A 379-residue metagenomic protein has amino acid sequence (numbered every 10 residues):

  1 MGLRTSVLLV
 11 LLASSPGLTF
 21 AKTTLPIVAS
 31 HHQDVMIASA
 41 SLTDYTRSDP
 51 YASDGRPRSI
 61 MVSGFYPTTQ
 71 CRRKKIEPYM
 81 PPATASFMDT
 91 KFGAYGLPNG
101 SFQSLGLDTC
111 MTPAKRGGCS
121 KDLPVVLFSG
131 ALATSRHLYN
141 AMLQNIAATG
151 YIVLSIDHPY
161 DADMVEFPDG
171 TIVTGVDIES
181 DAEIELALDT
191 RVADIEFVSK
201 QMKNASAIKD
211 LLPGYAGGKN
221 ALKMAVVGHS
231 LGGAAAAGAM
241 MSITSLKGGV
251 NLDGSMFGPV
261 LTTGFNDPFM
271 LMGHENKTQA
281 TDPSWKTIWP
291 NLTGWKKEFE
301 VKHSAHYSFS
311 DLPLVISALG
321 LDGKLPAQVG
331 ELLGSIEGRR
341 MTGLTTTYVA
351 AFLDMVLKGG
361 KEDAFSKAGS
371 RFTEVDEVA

Functional and structural regions predicted by a protein language model:
M1-A21: Fungal secretory targeting signals
F20-V126, G330-E331, G338, K358: Domain-level recognition of soluble alpha/beta enzyme cores, biased toward histidine phosphatases/phosphomutases
T68-T69, P78-P98, H137-D177, K302: Active-site machinery of serine-nucleophile hydrolases
L105-E166, K277-Q279: Short substrate-entry loop that stabilizes the transition state in hydrolases
S120, K247-F309: The feature captures the conserved acid-bearing segment of alpha/beta-hydrolase catalytic domains
Y160, E166-K219: Alpha/beta-hydrolase active-site loop
V198-G264: Primarily recognizes the serine-hydrolase "nucleophile elbow" in alpha/beta-hydrolase and SGNH/GDSL folds
L312-A379: Alpha/beta-hydrolase-fold serine-hydrolase catalytic core, especially in secreted/extracellular enzymes
